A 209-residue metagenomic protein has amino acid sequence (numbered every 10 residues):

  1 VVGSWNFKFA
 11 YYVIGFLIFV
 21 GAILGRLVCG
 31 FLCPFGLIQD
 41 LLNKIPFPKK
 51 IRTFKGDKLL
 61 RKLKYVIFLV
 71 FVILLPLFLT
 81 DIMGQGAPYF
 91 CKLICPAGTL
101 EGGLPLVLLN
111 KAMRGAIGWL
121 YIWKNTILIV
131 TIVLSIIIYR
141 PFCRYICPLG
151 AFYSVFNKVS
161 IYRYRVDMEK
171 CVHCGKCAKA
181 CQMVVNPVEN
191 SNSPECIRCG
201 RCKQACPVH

Functional and structural regions predicted by a protein language model:
V1-V184, P194-H209: Non-ligating segments of multi-cofactor redox enzymes
E189: Donor-sugar nucleotide-binding helix/loop cap in glycosyltransferases
